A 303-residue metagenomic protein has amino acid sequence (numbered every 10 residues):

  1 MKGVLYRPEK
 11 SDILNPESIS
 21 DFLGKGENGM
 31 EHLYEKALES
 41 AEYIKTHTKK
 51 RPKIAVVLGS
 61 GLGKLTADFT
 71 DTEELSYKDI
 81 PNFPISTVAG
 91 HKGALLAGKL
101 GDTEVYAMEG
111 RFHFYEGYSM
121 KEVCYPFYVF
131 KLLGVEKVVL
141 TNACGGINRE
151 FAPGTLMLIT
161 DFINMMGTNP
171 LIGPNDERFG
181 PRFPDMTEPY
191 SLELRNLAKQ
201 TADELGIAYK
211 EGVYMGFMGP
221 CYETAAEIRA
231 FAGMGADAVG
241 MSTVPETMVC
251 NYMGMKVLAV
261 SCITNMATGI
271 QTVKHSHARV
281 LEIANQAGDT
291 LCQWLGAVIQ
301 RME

Functional and structural regions predicted by a protein language model:
L5-Y6, I13, F22: Short, positively charged and aromatic/hydrophobic N-terminal segments
G29-M186: Metabolite-binding pocket within alpha/beta catalytic cores that recognizes anionic/polar moieties
Y43, H47, E193, L197-A208 (+1 more regions): Generic non-transmembrane alpha-helical segments
K131-L132, A232, N251: Non-catalytic positions within long, well-ordered alpha-helices that form the structural scaffold/packing of enzyme
N175-Y214: Metal-dependent peptidase/peptidase-like ectodomains
E204-D237: Active-site/ligand-binding-proximal alpha/beta "capping" segment
M241-R279: Zn-dependent metallopeptidase/amidohydrolase metal-coordination segment
T268-E303: His/Asp/Glu-rich mid-to-C-terminal helical/loop segments that flank catalytic regions of hydrolases
